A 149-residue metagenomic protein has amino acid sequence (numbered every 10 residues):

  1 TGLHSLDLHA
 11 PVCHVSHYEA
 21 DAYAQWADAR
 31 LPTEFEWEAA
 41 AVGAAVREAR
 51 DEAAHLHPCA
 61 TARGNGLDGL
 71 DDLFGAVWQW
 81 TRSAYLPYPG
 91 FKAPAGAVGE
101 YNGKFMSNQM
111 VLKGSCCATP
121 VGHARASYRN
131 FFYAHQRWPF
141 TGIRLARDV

Functional and structural regions predicted by a protein language model:
T1-R125: Functional-site microenvironments in short loops/helix caps that host divalent-cation chemistry
C13-S16, A134-W138: Aromatic-acidic/polar surface patches that form glycan- and anion
E52-A53, R137-P139: A short catalytic or substrate-binding loop motif that flags glycine-/basic-rich loops and adjacent residues that bind
G99-K104, N130-R137: Short proline/glycine-enriched turn/loop segments at secondary-structure junctions
W138-V149: Short, structured beta-strand segments at or near domain termini in extracellular proteins/domains
